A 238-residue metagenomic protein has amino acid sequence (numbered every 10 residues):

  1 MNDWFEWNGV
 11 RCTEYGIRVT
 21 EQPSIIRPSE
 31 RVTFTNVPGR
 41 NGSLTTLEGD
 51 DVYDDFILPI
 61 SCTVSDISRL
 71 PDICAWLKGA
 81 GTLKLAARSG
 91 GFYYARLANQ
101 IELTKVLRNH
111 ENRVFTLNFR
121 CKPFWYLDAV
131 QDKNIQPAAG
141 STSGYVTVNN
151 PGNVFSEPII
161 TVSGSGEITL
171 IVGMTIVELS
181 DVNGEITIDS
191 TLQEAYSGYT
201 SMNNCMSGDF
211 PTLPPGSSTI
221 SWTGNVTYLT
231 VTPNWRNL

Functional and structural regions predicted by a protein language model:
M1-D55, G91-K105: Solvent-exposed edge beta-strands and adjacent loop segments that serve as assembly or binding interfaces
N2-N8, G81-K84, E167-L170, E194-S197: Short polybasic amphipathic segments
W4, S61-I101: Short, acidic/charged, Gly/Pro-enriched secondary-structure junctions
I25-R27, K84-Y126: Short beta-strand and beta-hairpin "edge-sheet" elements
N36-D66, E111-W125, S218: Oligomerization/assembly interface segments of phage tail-like spikes and tubes
V52-D54, L77, N109-R113, N150-V154 (+1 more regions): Solvent-exposed loop and beta-edge segments used for protein-protein assembly and interaction
P71-K78, N109-E111, D132-I135: "Short basic amphipathic alpha-helical interaction patches in structured regions
A129-L238: Intrinsically disordered, low-complexity segments enriched in serine, threonine, and glycine
